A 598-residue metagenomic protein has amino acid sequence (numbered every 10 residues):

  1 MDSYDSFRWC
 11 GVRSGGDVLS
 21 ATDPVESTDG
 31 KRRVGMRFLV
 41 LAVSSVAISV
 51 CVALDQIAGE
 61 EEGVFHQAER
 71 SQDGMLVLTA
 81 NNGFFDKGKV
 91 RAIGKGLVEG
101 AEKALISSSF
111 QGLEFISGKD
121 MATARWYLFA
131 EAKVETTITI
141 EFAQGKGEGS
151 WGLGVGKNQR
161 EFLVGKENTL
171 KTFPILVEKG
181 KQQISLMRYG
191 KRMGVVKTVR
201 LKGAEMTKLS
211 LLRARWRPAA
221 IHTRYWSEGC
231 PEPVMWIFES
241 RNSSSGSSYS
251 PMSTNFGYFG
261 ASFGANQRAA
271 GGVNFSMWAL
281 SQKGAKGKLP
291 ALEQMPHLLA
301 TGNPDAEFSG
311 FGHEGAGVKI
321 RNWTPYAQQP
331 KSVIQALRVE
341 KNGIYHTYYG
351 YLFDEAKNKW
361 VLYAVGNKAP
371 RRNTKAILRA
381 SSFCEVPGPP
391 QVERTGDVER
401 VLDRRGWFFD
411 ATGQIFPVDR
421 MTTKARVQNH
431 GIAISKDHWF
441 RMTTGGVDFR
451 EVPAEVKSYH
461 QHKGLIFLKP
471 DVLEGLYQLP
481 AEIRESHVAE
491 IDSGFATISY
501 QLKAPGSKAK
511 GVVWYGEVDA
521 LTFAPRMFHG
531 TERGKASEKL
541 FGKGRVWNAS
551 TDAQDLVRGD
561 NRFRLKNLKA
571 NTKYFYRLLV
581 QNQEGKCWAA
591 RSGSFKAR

Functional and structural regions predicted by a protein language model:
Y4-F7, F38: Aromatic (phenylalanine/tyrosine) cluster motif
R8-W9, T22-K31: Short, low-complexity, charge-dense intrinsically disordered segments
V40-S49: Bacterial N-terminal signal peptides
L54-Y326, R338-Q478: Extracytoplasmic
T136, G180-Q182, K331, T572-Y576: Exposed beta-strand face motif in extracellular beta-rich ectodomains
K331-V339: Hydrophobic beta-sheet segments that form the core/acyl-binding groove of ACP/CoA-dependent acyl-chain-processing
Y477-R598: Short, surface-exposed linear motifs at loops/turns and structural transition points
